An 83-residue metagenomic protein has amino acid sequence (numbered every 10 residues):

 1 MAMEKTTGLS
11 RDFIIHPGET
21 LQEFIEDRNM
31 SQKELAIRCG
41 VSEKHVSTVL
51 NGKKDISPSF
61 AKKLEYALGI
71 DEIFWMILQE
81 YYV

Functional and structural regions predicted by a protein language model:
A2-M30: A short, Lys/Arg-rich alpha-helix, primarily the initiator
Q22, K33, K62: Residues within the helices of the helix-turn-helix
E23, T48, I77: DNA-binding alpha-helical recognition surfaces that contact promoter or target DNA
E26, G40, N51, E80: Residue-level detection of the helix-turn-helix DNA-binding "recognition helix"
E26, I37, T48, K62 (+1 more regions): Alpha-helical residues within the helix-turn-helix
M30-T48: Short alpha-helical DNA-recognition segment
K53-A67, M76, V83: Short, basic-rich loop-to-helix N-cap that marks the start of a DNA-contacting helix
